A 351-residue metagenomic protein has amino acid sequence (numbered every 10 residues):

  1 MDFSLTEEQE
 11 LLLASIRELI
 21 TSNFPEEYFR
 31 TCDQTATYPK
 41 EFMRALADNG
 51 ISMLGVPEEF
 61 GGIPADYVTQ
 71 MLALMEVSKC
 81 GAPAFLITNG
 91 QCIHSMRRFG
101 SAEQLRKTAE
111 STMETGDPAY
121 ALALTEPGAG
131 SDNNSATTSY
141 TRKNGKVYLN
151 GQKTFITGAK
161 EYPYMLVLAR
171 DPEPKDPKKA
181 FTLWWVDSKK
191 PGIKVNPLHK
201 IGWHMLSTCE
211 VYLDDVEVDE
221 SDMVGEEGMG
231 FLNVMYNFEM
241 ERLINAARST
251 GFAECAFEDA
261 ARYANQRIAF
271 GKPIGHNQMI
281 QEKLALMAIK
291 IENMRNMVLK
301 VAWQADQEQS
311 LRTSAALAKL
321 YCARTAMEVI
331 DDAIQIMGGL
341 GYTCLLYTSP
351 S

Functional and structural regions predicted by a protein language model:
D2-E8, I193-E292: Glycine-rich beta->alpha junctions and the first turn(s) of the following alpha-helix
E27-Q34, A261, N265-G275, A288-Y321 (+2 more regions): C-terminal helix-coil-helix/basic helical segment that borders enzyme active sites and/or dimer interfaces and provides
D48-D117, T157-Y164, A305: Internal helix-loop-helix
T112-G116, T250, E254-F257, L284-M294 (+2 more regions): Alpha-helical transition-metal enzyme core signature, strongest for iron centers
G116-L124: A short, Trp-centered hydrophobic/proline-enriched beta-strand micro-motif
T138-T141: A structural signal for short hydrophobic beta-strand segments in well-ordered beta-sheet cores
K146, N150-N196: A short core secondary-structure module
Y347-S351: Conserved small/polar residues in nucleotide/adenosyl-binding loops
